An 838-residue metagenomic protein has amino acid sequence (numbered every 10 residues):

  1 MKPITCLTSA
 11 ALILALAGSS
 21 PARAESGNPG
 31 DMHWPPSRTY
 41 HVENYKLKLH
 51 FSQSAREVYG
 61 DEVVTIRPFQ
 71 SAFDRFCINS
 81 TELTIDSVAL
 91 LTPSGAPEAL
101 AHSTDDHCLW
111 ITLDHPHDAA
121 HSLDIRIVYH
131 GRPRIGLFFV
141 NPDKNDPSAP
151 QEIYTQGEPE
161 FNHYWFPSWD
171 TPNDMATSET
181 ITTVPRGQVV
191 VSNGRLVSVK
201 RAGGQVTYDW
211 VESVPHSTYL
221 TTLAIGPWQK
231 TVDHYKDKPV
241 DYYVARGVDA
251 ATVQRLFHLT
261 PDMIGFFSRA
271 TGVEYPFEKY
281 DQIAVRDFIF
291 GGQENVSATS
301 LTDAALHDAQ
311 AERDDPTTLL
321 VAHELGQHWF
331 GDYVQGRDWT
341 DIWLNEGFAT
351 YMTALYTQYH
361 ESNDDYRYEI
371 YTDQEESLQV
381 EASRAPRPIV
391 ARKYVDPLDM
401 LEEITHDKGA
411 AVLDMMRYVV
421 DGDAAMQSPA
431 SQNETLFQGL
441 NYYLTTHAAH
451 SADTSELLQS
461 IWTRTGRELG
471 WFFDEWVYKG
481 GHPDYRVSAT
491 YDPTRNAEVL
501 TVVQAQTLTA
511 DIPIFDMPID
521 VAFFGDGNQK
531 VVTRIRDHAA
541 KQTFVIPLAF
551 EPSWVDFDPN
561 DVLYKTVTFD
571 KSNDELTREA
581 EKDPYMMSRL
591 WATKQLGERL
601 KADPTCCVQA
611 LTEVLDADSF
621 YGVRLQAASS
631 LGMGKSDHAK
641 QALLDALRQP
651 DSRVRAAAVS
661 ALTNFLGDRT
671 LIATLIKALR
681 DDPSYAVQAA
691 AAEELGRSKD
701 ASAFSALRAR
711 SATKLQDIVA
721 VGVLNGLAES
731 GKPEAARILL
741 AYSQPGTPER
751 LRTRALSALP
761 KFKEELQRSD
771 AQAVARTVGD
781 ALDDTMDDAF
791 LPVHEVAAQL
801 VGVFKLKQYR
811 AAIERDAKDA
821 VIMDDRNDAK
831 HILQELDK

Functional and structural regions predicted by a protein language model:
A22-Y59, P147-E152, P172, L469-W471 (+1 more regions): N-terminal, polar/Ser/Thr-rich
G60, T155-E160, P167-A322, Y351-A354 (+2 more regions): Hydrophobic helix-coil surface modules that form long, contiguous segments used for peptide/substrate interaction
F76, S80-D146, A539-E551: A surface-exposed beta-strand-loop module
P261, G265, S300-Y371, L440: Zinc-dependent metallopeptidase catalytic helix centered on the HExxH motif and its immediate flanking segment
Q293, E346, T350-M415, V419 (+2 more regions): Acidic/His/Gly-enriched intrinsically disordered linker/tail segments that often contain short helix/coil "MoRF-like"
V395, E402-L500: Amphipathic alpha-helical substructures
D561-K565, M587-A602, E613, G622-S636 (+10 more regions): Structural detector for internal amphipathic alpha-helices that build alpha-solenoid repeat scaffolds
F569-E579, A602-D616, S636-R648, L666-R680 (+4 more regions): Amphipathic alpha-helical scaffolding segments comprising HEAT/armadillo-like alpha-solenoid repeats
